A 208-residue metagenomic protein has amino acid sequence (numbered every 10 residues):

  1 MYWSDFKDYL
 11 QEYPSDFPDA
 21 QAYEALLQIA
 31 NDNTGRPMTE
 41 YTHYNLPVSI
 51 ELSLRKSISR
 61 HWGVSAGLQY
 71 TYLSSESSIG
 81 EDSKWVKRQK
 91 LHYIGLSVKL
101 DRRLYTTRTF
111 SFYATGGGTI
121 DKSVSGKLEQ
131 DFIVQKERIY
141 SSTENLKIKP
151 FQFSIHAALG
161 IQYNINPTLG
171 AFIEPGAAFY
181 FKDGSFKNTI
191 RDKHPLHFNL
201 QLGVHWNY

Functional and structural regions predicted by a protein language model:
M1-D5, Y70-S74, L104, G118-V124 (+2 more regions): Transmembrane beta-strands of outer-membrane beta-barrel pores
M1-P18, S111: Outer-membrane beta-barrel biogenesis signature
M1-Y9, P47-S59, S75, K99 (+1 more regions): Transmembrane beta-barrel domains of bacterial outer-membrane proteins
L10-D16, Q21-H43, L73-Y93, S123-Q152 (+1 more regions): Extracellular/periplasm-exposed beta-strand and loop segments of Gram-negative cell-envelope proteins, dominated by
N45-S49, L91-S97, S111-Y113, Q152-H156 (+1 more regions): Transmembrane beta-barrel architecture of outer-membrane proteins
I50-K56, A66-Y70, L96-R102, G116-I120 (+3 more regions): Residues on the lipid-exposed face of transmembrane beta-strands in outer-membrane beta-barrel proteins
H61-V64, R108-F110, P167-A171: Repeated loop/turn-to-beta-strand initiation elements of outer-membrane beta-barrel proteins
I148-S154, Q162-Y208: Predominantly the C-terminal beta-signal and adjacent terminal strand-loop region of outer-membrane beta-barrel
